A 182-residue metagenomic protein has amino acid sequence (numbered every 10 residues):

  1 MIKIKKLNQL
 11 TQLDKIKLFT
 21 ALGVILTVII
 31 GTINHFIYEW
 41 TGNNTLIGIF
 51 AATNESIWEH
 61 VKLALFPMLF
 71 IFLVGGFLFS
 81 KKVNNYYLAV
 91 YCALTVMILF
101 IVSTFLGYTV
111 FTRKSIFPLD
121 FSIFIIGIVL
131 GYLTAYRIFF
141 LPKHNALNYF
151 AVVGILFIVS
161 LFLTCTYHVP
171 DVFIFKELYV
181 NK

Functional and structural regions predicted by a protein language model:
M1-K15: Short, Lys/Arg-rich, polar N-terminal cytosolic tail immediately upstream of the first transmembrane signal-anchor
L26-N43, F162-Y167: Alpha-helical transmembrane segments of multi-pass membrane proteins
G31, H35, I71, G75 (+1 more regions): Small-polar-interrupted transmembrane alpha-helices in polytopic inner-membrane proteins
I49-K62, K182: Short aromatic-rich membrane-water interface segments that cap or initiate transmembrane helices in multi-pass membrane
S56-A64, F117-V129: Alpha-helical transmembrane segments of polytopic membrane proteins
M97-I101, D120-Y136, F157-I158: Hydrophobic alpha-helical membrane segments
G107-P118, L141: Membrane-interface helix caps and helix-loop-helix hairpins in membrane proteins
F139-K182: Terminal transmembrane helical module of multi-pass membrane proteins
